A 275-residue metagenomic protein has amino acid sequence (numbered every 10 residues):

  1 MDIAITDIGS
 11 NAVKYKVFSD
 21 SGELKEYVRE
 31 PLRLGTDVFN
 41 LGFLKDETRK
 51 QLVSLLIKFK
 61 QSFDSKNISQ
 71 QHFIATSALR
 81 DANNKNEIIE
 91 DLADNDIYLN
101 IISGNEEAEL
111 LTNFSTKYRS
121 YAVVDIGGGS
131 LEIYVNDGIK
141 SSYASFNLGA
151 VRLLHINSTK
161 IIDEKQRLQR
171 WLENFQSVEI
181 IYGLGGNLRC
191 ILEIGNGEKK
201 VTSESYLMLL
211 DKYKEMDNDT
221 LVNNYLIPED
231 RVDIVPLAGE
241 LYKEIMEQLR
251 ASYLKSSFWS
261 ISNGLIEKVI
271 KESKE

Functional and structural regions predicted by a protein language model:
I3-D7, Y121-D125: Short glycine-aspartate micro-motif
A4, V17-S19, L24: Active-site neighborhood of HAD-like aspartate-dependent phosphohydrolases
S10, G128: Short, glycine/acidic-enriched loop or turn micro-motifs at the edges of active sites
A12-Y15: Short N-terminal binding/cap micro-motifs at the start of the first secondary-structure element
V17-D20, D37-Q61, S65-Q70, T76-S120 (+1 more regions): Helical "lid/coupling" subdomains associated with nucleotide-phosphate turnover
G22-P31, K66: N-terminal glycine-rich anion-binding loops that anchor highly charged ligand groups
G129-V135: Acidic, divalent-metal-coordinating active-site segment for phosphoryl/phosphodiester hydrolysis, typified by short
